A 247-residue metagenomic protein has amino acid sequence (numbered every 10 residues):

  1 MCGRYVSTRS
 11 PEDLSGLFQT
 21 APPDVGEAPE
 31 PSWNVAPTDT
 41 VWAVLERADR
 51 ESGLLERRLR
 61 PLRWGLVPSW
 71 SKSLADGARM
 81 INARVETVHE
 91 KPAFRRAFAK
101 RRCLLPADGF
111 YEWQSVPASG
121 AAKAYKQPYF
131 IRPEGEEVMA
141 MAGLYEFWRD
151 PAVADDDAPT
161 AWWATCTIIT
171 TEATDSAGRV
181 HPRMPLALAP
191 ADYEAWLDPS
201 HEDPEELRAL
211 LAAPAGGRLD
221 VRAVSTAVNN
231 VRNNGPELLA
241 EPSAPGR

Functional and structural regions predicted by a protein language model:
M1-R247: Short linear sequence motif anchored by a di-proline
